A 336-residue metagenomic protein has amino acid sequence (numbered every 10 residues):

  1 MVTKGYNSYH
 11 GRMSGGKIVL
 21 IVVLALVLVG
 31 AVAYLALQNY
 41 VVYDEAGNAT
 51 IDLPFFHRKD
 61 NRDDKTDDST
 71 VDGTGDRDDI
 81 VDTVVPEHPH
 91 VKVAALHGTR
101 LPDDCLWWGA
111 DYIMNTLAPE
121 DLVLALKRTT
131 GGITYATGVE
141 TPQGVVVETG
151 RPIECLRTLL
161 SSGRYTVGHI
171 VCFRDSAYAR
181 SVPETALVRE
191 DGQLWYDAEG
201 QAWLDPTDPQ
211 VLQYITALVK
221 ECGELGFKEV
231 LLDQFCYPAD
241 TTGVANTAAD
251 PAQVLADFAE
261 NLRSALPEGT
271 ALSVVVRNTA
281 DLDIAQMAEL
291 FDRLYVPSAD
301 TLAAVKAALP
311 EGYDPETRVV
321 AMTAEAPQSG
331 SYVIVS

Functional and structural regions predicted by a protein language model:
M1-G15: N-terminal Lys/Arg-rich, disordered targeting/topogenic segments
L20-L35: Hydrophobic membrane-insertion alpha-helices, especially the h-region of bacterial N-terminal signal peptides
L37-V41, D292-S336: Substrate-binding cleft of secreted/luminal carbohydrate-active enzymes
Y40-K92: N-terminal, intrinsically disordered, polar/charged segments of Gram-positive cell-envelope systems that serve as
G75, A110-D111, R128-V171, L218 (+1 more regions): Aromatic-lined substrate-binding rim segments of carbohydrate-active enzymes
D82-P102, F173-K220: Active-site-adjacent "subsite" loops/lids of carbohydrate-active enzymes
A95, Y165-D175, L231-D233, P251-A285 (+2 more regions): Aromatic-lined carbohydrate-recognition surfaces of secreted/lumenal glycan-active proteins
C105-I133, E221-V230, L290-P297: Catalytic domains of carbohydrate-active enzymes, especially glycoside hydrolases
